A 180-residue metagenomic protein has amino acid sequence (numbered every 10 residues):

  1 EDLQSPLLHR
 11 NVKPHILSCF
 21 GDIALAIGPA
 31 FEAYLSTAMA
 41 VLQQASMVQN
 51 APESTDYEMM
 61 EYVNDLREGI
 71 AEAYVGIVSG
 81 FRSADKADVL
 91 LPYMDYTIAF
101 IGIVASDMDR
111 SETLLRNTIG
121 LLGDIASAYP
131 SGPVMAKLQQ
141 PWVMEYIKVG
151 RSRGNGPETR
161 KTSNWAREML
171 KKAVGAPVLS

Functional and structural regions predicted by a protein language model:
E1-S180: Karyopherin-beta/Importin-beta family HEAT-repeat alpha-solenoid scaffold
